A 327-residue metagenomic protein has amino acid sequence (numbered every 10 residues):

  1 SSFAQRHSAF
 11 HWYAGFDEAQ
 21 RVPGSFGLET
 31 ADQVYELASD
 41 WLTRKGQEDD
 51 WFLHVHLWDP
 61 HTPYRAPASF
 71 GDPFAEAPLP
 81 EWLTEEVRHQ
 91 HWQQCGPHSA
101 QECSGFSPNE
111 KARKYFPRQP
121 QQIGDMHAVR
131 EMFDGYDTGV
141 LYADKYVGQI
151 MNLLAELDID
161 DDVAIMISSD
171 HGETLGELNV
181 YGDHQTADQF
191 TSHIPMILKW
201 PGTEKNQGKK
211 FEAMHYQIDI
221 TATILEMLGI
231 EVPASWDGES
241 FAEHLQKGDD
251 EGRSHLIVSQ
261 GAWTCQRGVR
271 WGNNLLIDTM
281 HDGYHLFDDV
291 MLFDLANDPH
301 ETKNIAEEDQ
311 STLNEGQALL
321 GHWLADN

Functional and structural regions predicted by a protein language model:
S1-N327: Catalytic domains that recognize anionic headgroups
